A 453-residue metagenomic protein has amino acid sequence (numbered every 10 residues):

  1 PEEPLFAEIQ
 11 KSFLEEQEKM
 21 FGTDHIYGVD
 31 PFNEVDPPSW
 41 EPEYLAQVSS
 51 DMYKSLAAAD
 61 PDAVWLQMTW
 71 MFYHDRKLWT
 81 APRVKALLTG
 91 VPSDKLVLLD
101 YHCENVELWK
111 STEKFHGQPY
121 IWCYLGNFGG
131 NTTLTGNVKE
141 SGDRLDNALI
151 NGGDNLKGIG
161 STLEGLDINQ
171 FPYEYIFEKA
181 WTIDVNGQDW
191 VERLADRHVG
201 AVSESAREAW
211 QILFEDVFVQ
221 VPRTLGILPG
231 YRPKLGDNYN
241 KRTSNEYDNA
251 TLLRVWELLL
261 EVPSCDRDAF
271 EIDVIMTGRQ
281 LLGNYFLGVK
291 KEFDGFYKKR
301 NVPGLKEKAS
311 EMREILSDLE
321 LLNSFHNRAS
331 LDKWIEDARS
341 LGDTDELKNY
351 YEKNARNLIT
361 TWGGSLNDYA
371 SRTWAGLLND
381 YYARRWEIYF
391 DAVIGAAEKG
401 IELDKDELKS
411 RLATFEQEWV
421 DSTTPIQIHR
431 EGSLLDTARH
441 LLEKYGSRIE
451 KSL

Functional and structural regions predicted by a protein language model:
P1-A209, F214-E215, V219, K234-N249 (+4 more regions): Catalytic-core regions of glycoside hydrolase
I26, P263-C265: Active-site-adjacent bridging/hinge elements
G226, G230-L235: Long, charge-rich alpha-helical interaction segments
R242-P263, F270, I275-K298: C-terminal substrate/ligand-recognition segments
V289, L305-L453: C-terminal amphipathic alpha-helical interaction region
